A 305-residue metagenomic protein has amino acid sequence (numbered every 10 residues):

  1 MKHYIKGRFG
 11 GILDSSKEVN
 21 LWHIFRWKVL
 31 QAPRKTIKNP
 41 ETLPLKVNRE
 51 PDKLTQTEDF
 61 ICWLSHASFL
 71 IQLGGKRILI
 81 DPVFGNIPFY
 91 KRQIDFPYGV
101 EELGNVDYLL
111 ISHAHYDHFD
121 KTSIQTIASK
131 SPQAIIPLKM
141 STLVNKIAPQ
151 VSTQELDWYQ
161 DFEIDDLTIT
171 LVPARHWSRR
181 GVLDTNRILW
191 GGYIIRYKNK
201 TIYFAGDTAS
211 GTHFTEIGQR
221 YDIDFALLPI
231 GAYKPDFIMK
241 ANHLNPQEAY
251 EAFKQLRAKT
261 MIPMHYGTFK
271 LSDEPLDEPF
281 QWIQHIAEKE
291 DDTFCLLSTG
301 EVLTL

Functional and structural regions predicted by a protein language model:
M1-P88, G99-E102, R196-F204, D224-G231: Metallo-beta-lactamase
K2-F9, Y108, Q133-I135, K139-L143 (+1 more regions): Cap/insert and terminal regions of metallo-dependent hydrolase folds
K35-Q56, I136-K200, Q281-V302: Metallo-beta-lactamase
F60-W63, P88-F96, H118, G206-T208 (+1 more regions): Short gly/ser/thr-rich secondary-structure transition/capping motifs
I71, D81, H113, D120 (+5 more regions): Divalent metal-coordination and catalytic microenvironments
P82-F84, A114, A174-H176, G206-T208 (+2 more regions): Active-site metal-binding loops of divalent metal-dependent hydrolases
P82-P97, W177-L183, P235-N242, K270: Acidic/histidine-rich helix-loop elements that form or flank divalent-metal/phosphate-binding sites at the catalytic
Y90-I136, E155, D222-L227: Active-site metal-binding motif and surrounding structural segment of the metallo-beta-lactamase
